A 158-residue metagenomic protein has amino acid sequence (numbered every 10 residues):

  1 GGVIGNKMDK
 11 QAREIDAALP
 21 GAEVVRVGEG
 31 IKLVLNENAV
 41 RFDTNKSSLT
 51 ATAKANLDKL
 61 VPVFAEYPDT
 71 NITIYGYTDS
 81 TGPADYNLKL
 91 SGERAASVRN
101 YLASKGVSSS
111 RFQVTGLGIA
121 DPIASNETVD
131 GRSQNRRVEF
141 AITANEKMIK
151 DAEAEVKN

Functional and structural regions predicted by a protein language model:
G1-E14: Short, low-complexity, glycine-enriched hydrophobic/amphipathic alpha-helices that associate with lipid bilayers
I15-G21: Juxtamembrane extracytosolic/periplasmic "stalk" immediately C-terminal to the first targeting helix
A18, T44-G76, A103, S133 (+2 more regions): Periplasmic peptidoglycan-binding/anchoring modules of Gram-negative envelope and division proteins
P20, V27-I31, L35-N38, N45 (+4 more regions): Envelope-exposed proteins and targeting segments
G28-D58, T78-D85: Short, solvent-exposed beta-strand/turn patches at coil↔beta or beta↔helix junctions that act as interaction loops
Y77-D151: Periplasmic OmpA-like peptidoglycan-binding domain that tethers envelope proteins to the cell wall
